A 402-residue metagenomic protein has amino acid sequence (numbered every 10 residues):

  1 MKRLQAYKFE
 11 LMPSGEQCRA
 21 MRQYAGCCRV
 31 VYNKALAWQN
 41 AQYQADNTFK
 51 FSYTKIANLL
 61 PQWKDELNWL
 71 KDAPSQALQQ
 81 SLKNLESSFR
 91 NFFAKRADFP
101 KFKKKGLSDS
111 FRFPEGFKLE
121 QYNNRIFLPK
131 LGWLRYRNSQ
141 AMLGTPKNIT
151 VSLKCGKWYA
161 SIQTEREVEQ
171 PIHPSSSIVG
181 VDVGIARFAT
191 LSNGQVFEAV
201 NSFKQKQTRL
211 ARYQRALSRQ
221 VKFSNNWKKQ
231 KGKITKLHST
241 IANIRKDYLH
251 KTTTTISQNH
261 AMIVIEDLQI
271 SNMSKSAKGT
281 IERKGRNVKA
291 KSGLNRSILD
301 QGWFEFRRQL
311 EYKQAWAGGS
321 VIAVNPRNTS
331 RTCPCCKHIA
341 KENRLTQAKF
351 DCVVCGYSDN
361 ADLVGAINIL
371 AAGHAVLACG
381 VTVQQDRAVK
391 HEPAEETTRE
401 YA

Functional and structural regions predicted by a protein language model:
M1-L78: Gly/serine-rich nucleotide phosphate-binding loop at the start of the catalytic core of nucleotide/ADP-ribose-handling
Q5, R19, K130, N138 (+2 more regions): Positively charged, helix-rich recognition surfaces that bind polyanionic ligands
L36-Y43, F89, F93-P100, R166 (+1 more regions): Long, hydrophobic, amphipathic alpha-helical segments used as structural scaffolds
Q42-F51, D98-L107, T382, D386-V389: Short alpha-helical "patches" and their helix-cap loops
F49-K50, T54, Q76-Q79, K83 (+3 more regions): An alpha-helix initiation/capping motif
T54-K157, G279, R296: Acidic carboxylate diad motif detector
